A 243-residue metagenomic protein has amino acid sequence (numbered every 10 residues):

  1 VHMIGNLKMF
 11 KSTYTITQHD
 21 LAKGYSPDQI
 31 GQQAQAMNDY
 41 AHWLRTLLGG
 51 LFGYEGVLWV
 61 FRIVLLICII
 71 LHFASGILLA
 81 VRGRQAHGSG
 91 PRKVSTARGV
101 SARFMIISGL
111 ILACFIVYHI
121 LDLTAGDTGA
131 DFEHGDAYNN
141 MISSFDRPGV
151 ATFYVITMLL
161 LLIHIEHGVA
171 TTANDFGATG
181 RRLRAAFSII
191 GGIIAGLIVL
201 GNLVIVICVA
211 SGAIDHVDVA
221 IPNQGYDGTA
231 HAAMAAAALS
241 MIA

Functional and structural regions predicted by a protein language model:
V1-A243: Membrane-embedded alpha-helical bundles that constitute the cytochrome b-like, heme-associated redox core of multi-pass
